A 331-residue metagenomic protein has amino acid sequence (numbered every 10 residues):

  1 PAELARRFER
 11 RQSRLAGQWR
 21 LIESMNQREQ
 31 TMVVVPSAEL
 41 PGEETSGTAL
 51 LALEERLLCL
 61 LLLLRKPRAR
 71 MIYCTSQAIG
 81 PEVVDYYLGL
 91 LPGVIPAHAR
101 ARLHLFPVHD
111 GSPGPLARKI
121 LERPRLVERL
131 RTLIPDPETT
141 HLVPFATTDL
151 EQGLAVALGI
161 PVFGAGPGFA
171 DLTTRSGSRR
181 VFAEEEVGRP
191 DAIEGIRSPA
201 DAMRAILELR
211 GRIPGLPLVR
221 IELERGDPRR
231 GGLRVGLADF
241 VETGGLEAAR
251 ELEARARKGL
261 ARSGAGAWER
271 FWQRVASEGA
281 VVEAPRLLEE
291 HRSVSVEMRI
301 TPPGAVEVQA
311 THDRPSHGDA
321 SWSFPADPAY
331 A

Functional and structural regions predicted by a protein language model:
P1-V181: ATP-binding N-terminal substructure of ATP-dependent carboxylate-amine bond-forming enzymes
T31-V33, R70-I72, T140-V143, I160-V162 (+5 more regions): Beta-sheet entry/capping signal
V127-L130, G195-P199, L207-I213, R262-R286: Extended, Lys/Arg-enriched charged tracts that mediate electrostatic binding to polyanionic substrates
L154-A157, R230-G236, V294, S321-S323: Short acidic, glycine/serine/threonine-rich loops at helix termini
V156-R230: A conserved helix-loop-beta module that forms one wall/lid of the active-site cleft in ATP-utilizing catalytic domains
I160-G164, P190-D191, G279-A280, A320-Y330: Glycine- and acidic
R225-D227, R274, R286-R292: A short catalytic or substrate-binding loop motif that flags glycine-/basic-rich loops and adjacent residues that bind
V241-G266, A284, E289, E297-A331: ATP-dependent carboxylate/phosphate-activation module, predominantly the ATP-grasp catalytic core and closely related
